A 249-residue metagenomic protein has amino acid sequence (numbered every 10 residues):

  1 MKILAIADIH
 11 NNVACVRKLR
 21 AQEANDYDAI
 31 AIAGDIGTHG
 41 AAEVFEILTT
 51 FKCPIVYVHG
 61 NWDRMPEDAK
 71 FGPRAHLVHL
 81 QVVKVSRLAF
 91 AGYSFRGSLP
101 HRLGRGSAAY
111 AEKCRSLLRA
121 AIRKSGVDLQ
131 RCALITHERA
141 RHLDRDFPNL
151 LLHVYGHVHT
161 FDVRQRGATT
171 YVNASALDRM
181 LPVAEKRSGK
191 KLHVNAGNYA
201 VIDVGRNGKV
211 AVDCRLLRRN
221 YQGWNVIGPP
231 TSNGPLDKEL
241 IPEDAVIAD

Functional and structural regions predicted by a protein language model:
M1-L4, V82-G92, R131-A133, Q165-Y171 (+1 more regions): Beta-strand-turn-beta hairpins that frame and shape the catalytic cleft of phosphate-ester-processing enzymes
M1-T50, D128: N-terminal active-site segment of His-dependent metallophosphoesterases
A5, Y57, V78-H79, G92 (+3 more regions): Structural signal for conserved beta-strand scaffold positions within catalytic alpha/beta enzyme cores
N11, V56, D63-D146, A176: Conserved catalytic scaffold of divalent metal-dependent phosphoesterases
C15-K18, I36-F51, R64-H79, R102 (+3 more regions): Metal-dependent catalytic neighborhoods of phosphoester/phosphodiester hydrolases
Y27-H39, V56, G60, A133-T136 (+1 more regions): Active-site beta-strand/loop signature of hydrolases that rely on acidic residues for catalysis
P54-V58, R139-V210: Conserved beta-sheet core of the metallophosphoesterase superfamily
G205-D249: A short C-terminal boundary segment appended to hydrolase-like catalytic domains
